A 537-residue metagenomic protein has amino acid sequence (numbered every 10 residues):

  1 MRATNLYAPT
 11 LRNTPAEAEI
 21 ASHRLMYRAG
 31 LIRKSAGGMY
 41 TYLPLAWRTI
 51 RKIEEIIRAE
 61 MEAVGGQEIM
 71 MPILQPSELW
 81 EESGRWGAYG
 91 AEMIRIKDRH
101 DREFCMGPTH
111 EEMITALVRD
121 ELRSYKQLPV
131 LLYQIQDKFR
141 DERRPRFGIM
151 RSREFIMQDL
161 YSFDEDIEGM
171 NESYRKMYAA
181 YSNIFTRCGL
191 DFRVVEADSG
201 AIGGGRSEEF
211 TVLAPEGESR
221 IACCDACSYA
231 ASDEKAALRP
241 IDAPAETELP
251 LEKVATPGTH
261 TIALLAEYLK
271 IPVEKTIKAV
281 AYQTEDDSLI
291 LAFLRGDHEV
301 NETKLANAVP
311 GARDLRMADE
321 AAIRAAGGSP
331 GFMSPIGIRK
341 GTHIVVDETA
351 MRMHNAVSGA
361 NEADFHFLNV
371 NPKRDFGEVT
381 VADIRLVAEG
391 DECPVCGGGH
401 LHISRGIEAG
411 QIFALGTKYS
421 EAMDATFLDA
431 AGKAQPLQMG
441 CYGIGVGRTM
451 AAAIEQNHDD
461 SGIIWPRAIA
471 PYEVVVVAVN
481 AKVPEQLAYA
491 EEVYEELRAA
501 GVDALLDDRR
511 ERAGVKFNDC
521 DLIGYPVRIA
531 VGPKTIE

Functional and structural regions predicted by a protein language model:
M1-E537: NTP/phosphate- and nucleic-acid-binding module
